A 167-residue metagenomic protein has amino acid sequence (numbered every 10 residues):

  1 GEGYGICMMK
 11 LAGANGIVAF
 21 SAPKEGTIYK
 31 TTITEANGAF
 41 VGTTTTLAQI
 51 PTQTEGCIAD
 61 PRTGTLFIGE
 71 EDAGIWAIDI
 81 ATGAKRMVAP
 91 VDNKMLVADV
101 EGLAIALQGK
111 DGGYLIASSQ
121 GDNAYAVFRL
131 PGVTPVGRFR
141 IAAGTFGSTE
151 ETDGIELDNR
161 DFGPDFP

Functional and structural regions predicted by a protein language model:
G1-A36, I50: Mobile, glycine-rich extracellular loop/lid and propeptide segments that shape or gate substrate/ligand access
E2-N15, T52-G64, E101-D111, E156-F166: Structural signature of eukaryotic scaffold interfaces centered on beta-propeller domains
A12, T32-F40, I78-K85, V127-V136 (+1 more regions): Short loop/turn segments immediately following beta-strands, especially the blade-tip and inter-blade linker loops
E25-T27, D72-I75, G121-N123: Loop/turn residues immediately N-terminal
T45-A106: Aromatic-anchored, glycine/proline-accented short structural segments that stabilize local strand-turns or short
V88-G102, T134-F162: Conserved blade-ending motifs and adjacent loop-strand segments that build the rim/top face of beta-propeller domains
M95-R138: Loop/turn-rich, solvent-exposed surfaces of beta-rich toroidal or solenoidal domains
